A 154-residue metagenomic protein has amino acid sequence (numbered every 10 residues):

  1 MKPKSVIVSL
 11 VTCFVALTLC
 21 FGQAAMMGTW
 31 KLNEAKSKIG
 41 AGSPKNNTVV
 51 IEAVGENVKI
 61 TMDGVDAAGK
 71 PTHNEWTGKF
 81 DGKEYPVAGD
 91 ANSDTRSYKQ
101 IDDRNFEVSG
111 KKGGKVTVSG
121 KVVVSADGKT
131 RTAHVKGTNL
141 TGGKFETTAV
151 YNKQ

Functional and structural regions predicted by a protein language model:
M1-I7: Intrinsically disordered, low-complexity terminal and linker regions enriched in polar/acidic and proline-rich content
P3, F21-Q154: Hydrophobic small-molecule pocket/channel-lining residues, especially in calycin-type beta-barrels
S9-T18: Bacterial N-terminal signal peptides
